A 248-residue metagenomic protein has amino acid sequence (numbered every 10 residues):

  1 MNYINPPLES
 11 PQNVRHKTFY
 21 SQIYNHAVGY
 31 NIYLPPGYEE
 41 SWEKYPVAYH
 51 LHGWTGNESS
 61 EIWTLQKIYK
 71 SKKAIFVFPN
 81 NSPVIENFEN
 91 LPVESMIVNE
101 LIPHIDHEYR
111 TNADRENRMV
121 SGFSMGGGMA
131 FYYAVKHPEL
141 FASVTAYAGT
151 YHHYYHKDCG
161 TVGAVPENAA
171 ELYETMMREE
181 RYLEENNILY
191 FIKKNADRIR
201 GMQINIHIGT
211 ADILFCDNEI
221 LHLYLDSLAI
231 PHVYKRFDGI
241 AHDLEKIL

Functional and structural regions predicted by a protein language model:
M1-L248: Non-catalytic cap/lid and distal C-terminal segments of serine-dependent acyl enzymes
